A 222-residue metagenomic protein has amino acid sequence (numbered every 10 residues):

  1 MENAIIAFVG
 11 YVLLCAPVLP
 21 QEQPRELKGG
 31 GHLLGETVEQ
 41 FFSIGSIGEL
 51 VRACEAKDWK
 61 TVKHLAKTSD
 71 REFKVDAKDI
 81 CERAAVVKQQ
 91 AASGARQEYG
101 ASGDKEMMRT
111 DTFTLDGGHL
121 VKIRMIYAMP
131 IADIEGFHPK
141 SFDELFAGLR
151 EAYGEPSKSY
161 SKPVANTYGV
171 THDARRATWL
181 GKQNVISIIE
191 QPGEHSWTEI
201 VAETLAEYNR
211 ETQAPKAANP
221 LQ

Functional and structural regions predicted by a protein language model:
M1-E2: N-terminal secretory signal peptides that target proteins for export/translocation
I6, G117-G118: Short hydrophobic/aromatic-rich motifs at helix boundaries and adjacent loops
I6-A16: Bacterial N-terminal signal peptides
Y11, D104, T114, Y168-V170: Sterically constrained small-residue positions within well-ordered secondary structures of folded domains
P20-V86, Q90-A95, G100, K122-Q222: Non-cytosolic coordination micro-motifs
R96-G117: Compositionally biased P/S/T/G-rich terminal and signal peptide-adjacent segments that lie outside catalytic cores
